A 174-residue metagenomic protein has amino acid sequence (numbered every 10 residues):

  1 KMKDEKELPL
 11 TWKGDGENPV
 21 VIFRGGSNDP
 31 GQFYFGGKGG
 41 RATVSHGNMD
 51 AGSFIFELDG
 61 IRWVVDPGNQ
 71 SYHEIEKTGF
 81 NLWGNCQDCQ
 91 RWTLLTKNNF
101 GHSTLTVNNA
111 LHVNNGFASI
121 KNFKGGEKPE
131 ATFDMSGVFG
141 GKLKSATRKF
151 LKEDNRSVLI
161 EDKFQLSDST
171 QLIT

Functional and structural regions predicted by a protein language model:
K1-T174: Extended polysaccharide-engagement surfaces of secreted carbohydrate-active enzymes
